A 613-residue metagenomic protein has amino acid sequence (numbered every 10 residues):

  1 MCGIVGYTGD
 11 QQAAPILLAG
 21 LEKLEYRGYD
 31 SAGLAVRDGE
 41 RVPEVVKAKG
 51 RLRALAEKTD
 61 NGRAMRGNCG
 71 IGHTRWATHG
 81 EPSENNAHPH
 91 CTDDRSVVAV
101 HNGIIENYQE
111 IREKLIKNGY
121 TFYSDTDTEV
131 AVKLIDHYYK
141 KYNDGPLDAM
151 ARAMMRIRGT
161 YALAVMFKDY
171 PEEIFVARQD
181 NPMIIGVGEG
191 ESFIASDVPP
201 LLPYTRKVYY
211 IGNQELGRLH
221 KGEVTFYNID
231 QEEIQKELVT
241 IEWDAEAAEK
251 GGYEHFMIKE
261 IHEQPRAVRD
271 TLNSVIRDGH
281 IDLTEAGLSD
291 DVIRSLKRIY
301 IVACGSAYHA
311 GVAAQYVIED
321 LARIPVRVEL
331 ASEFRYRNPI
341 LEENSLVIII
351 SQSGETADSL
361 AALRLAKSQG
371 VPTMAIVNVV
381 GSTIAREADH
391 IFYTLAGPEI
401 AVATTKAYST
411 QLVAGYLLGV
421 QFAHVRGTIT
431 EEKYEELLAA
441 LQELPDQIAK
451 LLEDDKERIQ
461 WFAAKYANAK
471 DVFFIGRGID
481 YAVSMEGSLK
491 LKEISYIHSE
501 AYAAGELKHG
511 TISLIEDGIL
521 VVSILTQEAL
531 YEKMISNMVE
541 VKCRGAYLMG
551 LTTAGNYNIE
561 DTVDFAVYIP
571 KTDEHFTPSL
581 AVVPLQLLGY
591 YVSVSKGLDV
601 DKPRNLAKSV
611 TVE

Functional and structural regions predicted by a protein language model:
M1-K250, E254, E263-K297, Y336 (+4 more regions): Conserved short alpha-helical segments that host acidic/polar catalytic motifs at enzyme active sites
Y7-D10, H101, T121, D125 (+17 more regions): Hydrophobic alpha-helical scaffolding
N68, G72-N85, V275-D290, A314-I350 (+2 more regions): Glycine-rich oxoanion-binding loops at beta->alpha junctions
D127-V130, A310, A314, T410-A414 (+3 more regions): Catalytic-loop motifs flanking and including active-site residues across diverse enzymes
Q231, Y547, T562, T572-E613: Generic C-terminus detector
Q264-V268, L272-Y300, H390-L520, S593-E613: Active-site phosphate/pyrophosphate-binding segments
R294-E436, A440-E443, I524-V567, L588 (+1 more regions): Glycine-rich phosphate-binding loops that contact phosphosugars or nucleotide phosphates
